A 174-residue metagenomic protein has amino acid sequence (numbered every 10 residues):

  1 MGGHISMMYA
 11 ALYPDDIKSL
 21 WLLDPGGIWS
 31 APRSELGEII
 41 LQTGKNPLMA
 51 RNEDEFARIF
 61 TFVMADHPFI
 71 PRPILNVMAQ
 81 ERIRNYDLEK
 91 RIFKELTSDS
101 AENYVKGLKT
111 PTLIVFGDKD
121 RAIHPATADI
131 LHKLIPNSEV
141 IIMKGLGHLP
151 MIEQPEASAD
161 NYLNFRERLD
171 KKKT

Functional and structural regions predicted by a protein language model:
G2, S6: Gly/Ala-rich beta-loop-alpha elbow adjacent to hydrolase catalytic centers
M7-L12, D16-R51: Flexible "cap/lid" loop of the alpha/beta hydrolase fold
W21, L113-V115, I141: Hydrophobic/aromatic beta-strand patches that form the interior of the parallel beta-sheet core in alpha/beta enzyme
A31-G37, M49-G107: Conserved alpha/beta-hydrolase catalytic His-Asp/Glu region
L48-R51, D120-I123, G147-P150: Glycosyltransferase donor-binding loop in the core domain
L108, I114-F116, D120: Short beta-strand/loop motif that positions the catalytic acidic residue of the alpha/beta-hydrolase fold
T110, H124-K133: Short alpha-helix in the alpha/beta-hydrolase fold that links the catalytic acid
N137-T174: Catalytic active-site module of serine/aspartate enzymes centered on a nucleophile-bearing elbow/loop
